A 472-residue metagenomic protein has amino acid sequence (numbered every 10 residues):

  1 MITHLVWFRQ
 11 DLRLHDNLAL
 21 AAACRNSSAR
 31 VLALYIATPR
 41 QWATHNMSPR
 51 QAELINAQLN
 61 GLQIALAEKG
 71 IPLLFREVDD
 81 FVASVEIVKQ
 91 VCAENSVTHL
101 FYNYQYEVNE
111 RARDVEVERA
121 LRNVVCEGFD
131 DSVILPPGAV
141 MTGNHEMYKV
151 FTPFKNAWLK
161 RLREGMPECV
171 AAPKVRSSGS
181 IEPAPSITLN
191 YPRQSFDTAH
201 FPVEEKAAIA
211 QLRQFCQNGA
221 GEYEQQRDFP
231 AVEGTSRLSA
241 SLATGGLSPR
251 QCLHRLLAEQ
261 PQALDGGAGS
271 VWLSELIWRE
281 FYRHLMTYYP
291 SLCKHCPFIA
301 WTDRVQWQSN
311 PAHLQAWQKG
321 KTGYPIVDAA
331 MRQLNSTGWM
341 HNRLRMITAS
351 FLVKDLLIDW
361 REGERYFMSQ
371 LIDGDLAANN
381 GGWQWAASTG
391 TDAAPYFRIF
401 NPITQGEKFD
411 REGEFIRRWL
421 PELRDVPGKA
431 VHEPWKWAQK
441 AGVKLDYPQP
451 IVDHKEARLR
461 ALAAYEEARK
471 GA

Functional and structural regions predicted by a protein language model:
M1-M166, A463-A468, A472: Trp/Phe/Arg-rich N-terminal binding region typifying the photolyase-homology
V6, L14-H15, F229, K321 (+1 more regions): An N-terminal domain-cap segment
N46, L314, L445-P448: Short coil/turn segments at secondary-structure junctions
H145-I299, F409-D410, E414-A472: Glycine/tryptophan-enriched, flexible segments
E233-E422: Active-site-proximal binding-pocket segments
